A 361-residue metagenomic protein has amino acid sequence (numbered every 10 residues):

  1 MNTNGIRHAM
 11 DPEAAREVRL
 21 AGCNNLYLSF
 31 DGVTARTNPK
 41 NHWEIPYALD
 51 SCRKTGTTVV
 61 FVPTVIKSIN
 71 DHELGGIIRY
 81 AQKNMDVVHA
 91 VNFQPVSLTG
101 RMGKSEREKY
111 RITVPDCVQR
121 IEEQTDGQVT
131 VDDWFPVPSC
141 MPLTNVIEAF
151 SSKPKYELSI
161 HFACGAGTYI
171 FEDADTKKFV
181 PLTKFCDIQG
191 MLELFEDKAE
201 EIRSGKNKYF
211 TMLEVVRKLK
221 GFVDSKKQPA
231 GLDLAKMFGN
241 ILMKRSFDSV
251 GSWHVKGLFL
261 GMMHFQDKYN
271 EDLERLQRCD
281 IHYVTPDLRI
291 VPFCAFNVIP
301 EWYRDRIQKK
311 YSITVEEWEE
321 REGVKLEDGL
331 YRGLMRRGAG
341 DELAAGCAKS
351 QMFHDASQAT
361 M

Functional and structural regions predicted by a protein language model:
M1-P95: Radical SAM/AdoMet-radical enzyme domain recognition
G5, P39-I45, F61-I69, P95-R111 (+1 more regions): Electropositive, surface-exposed helix/loop patches at the edges of structured domains that serve as adaptable
V33, I66, L98, R289 (+1 more regions): Short, solvent-exposed loop/turn segments at secondary-structure junctions
R36-T37, S68, V88-D116, V129-S151 (+1 more regions): Flexible glycine/acidic-rich beta-alpha junction loops that bind and position SAM and/or redox cofactors in anaerobic
Y47, S51, D116-E123: Amphipathic alpha-helical segments that form well-ordered structural scaffolds and often line/cohere around active
K83, E123, G127, F296-I299 (+1 more regions): Short, well-ordered loop/turn and helix-capping segments at boundaries between secondary-structure elements and domains
Q119-D133, K349-D355: Extended, charge-rich low-complexity interaction segments
K155-M361: Radical SAM enzyme core and accessory elements
